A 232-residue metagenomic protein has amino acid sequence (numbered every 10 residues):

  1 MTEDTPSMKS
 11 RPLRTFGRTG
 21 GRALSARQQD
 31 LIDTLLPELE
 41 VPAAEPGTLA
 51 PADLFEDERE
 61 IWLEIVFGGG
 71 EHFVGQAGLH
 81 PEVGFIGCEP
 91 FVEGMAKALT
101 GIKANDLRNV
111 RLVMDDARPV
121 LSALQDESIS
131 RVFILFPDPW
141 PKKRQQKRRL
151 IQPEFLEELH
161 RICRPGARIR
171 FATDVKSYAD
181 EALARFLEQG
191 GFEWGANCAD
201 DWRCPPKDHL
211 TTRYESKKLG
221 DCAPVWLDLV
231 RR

Functional and structural regions predicted by a protein language model:
M1-I61, E71-H80: S-adenosyl-L-methionine
E60-P119: SAM cofactor-binding core of SAM-dependent methyltransferases, primarily the Rossmann-like beta-alpha-beta module
S122-R131, F136: A short acidic, Gly/Pro-enriched loop at the edge of an enzyme's catalytic core that lines a small-molecule cofactor
V132, E158-H160, I169, A182: Class I S-adenosylmethionine-dependent transferase superfamily signal
Q145, A172-E188: Conserved class I S-adenosyl-L-methionine
I151-P165: A short glycine-rich, Lys/Arg-flanked "PGG" loop and its adjoining helix->strand segment in the class I
P165-T173: Conserved beta-strand signature within the Rossmann-like core of class I S-adenosyl-L-methionine
A184-R232: Class I S-adenosyl-L-methionine
